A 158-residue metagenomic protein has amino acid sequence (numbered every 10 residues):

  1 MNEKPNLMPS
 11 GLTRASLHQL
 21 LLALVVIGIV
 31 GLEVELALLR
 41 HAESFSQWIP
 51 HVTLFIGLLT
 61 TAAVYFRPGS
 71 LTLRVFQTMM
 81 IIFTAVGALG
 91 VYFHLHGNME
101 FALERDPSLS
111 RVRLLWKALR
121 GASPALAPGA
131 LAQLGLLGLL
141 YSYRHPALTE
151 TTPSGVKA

Functional and structural regions predicted by a protein language model:
M1-R14: Short, Lys/Arg-rich, polar N-terminal cytosolic tail immediately upstream of the first transmembrane signal-anchor
R14-Q19, L36-G57: Transmembrane alpha-helix entry/boundary detector in multi-pass membrane proteins
H18-A23, L71-A85: Interfacial segments of alpha-helical transmembrane regions
Q19-L32, L131-L136: Alpha-helical transmembrane segments
F55-F76: Canonical alpha-helical transmembrane segments
A85-A102: C-terminal TM-helix exit segments that contain a strictly Trp-centered aromatic cap at the helix terminus
D106-L148: Alpha-helical membrane-associated segments of multi-pass integral membrane proteins
L148-A158: Short, highly charged, low-complexity non-transmembrane loops/tails of multi-pass membrane proteins
